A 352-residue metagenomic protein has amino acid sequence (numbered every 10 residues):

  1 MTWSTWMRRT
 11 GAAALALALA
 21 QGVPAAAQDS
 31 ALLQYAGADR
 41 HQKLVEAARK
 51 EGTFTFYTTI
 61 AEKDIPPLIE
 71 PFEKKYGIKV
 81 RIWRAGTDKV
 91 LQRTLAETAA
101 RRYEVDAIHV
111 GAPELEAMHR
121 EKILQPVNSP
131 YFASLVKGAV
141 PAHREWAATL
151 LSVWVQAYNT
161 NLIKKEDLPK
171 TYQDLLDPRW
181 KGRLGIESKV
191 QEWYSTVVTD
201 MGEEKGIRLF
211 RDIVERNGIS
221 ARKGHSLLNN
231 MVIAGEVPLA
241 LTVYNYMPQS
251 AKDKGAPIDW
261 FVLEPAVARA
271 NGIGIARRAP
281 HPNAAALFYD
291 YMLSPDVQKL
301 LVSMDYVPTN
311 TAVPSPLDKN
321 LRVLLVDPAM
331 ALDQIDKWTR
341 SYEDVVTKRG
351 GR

Functional and structural regions predicted by a protein language model:
M1-A13: Bacterial N-terminal signal peptides that target proteins for export
A27-T55, E73-K74, L176-G182: Immediate post-signal peptide segment of exported/extracytoplasmic ligand-binding proteins
T55-I69, R81-A99, Y103-E236: Extracytoplasmic ligand-binding site segments that recognize negatively charged/polar headgroups
E114-A117, P238-P257: A ligand-binding cleft/hinge motif common to bilobed small-molecule-binding domains
S134-K137, L151-V153, F210-E215, I219-R222 (+3 more regions): Periplasmic-binding protein-like
V155-L162, V198-D200, R269-A284, L300-L301: A bilobed periplasmic-binding-protein/Venus flytrap-type ligand-binding module shared by bacterial periplasmic
W180-K189, M292-P314: Periplasmic-binding protein-like
S315-R352: Extracellular/periplasmic bilobal clamshell ligand-binding domains
